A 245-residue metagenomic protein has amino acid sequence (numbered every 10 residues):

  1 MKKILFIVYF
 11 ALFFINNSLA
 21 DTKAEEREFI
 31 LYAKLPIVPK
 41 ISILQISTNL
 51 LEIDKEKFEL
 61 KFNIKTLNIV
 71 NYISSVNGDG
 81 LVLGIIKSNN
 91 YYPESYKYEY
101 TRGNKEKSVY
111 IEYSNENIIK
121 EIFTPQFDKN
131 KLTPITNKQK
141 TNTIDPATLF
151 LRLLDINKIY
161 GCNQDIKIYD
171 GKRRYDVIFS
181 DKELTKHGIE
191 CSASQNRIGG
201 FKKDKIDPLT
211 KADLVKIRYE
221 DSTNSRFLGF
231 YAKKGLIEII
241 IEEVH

Functional and structural regions predicted by a protein language model:
I4-F14: Sec-dependent N-terminal signal peptides
N16-A20: Sec/Tat signal peptide C-region and signal peptidase I cleavage site
D21-Y113, I156-H245: Acidic, serine/threonine-rich low-complexity disordered tracts
K107-P146: Hydrophobic, well-structured mid-protein blocks that either form specific transmembrane helices
K140, I144-I159: A contiguous pocket-lining binding segment that forms or flanks enzyme active sites
